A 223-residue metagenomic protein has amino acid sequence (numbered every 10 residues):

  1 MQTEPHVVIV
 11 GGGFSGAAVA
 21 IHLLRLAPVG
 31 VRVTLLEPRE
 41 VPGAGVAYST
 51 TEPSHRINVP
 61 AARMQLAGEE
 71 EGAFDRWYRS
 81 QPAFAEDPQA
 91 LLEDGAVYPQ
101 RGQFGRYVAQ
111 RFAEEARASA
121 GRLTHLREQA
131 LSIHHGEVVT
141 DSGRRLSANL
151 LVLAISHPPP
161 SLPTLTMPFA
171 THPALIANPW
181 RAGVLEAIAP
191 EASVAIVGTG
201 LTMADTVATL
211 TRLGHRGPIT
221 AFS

Functional and structural regions predicted by a protein language model:
E4, R127, P190-E191: Phosphate-coordination loops involved in phosphoryl transfer and adenosine-cofactor binding
P5-T34, A195-L213: N-terminal Rossmann-like FAD-binding beta1-loop-alpha1 element of flavoenzymes
V10, A130, V138, L146-P158 (+1 more regions): Short hydrophobic core segments
R25-Y48, I219-S223: Glycine-rich FAD pyrophosphate-binding loop
L36-R106: Glycine-rich active-site loop/strand segments that organize a redox cofactor
F112-E115, R216-S223: Dinucleotide-binding/catalytic capping subdomain of oxidoreductase cores
A118-A130: A conserved beta-strand/loop element that lines the FAD pocket in flavoprotein oxidoreductases
S156-R212: Glycine-rich dinucleotide-binding loop and its adjacent helix/turn
